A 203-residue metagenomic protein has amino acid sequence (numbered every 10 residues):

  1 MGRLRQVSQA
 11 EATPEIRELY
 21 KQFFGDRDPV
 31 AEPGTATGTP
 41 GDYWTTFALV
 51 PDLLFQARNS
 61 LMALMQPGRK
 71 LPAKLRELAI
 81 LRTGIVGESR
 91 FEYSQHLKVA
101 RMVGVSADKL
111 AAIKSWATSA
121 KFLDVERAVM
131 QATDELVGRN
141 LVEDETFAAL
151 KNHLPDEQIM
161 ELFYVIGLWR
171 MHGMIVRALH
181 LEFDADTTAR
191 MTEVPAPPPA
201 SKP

Functional and structural regions predicted by a protein language model:
M1-L71, M191-P203: Secretory/endomembrane lumenal or extracellular ectodomains immediately following the signal peptide
W44-F47, A57-L61, L78-G84, I113-K114 (+2 more regions): Short alpha-helical scaffolding segments that buttress acidic/His motifs in well-ordered protein cores
L53-Q56, E77, T83-V103, A107: Conserved alpha-helical segments that form or flank metal/cofactor-binding pockets of metalloenzymes
F55-R69, A112-K114, E143-N152: Short amphipathic alpha-helical segments and their helix-coil junctions
L71-P72, G104-D108, E143, P155-D156: Helix N-cap / loop-to-helix initiation motif
L97-L123: Histidine/lysine/aspartate-rich catalytic loop segments that bind and position anionic ligands
L123-F163: Acidic/histidine-rich alpha-helical segments that form the ligand environment of transition-metal centers
K151, G167, A178-P203: Acidic, carboxylate-rich catalytic segments that either coordinate divalent cations
